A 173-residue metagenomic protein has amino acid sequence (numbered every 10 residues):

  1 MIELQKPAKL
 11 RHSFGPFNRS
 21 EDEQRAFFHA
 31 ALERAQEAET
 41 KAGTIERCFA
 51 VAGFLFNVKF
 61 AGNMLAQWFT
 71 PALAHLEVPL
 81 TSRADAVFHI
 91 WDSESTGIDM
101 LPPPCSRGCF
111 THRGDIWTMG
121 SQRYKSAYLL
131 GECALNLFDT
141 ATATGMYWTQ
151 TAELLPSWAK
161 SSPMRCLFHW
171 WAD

Functional and structural regions predicted by a protein language model:
I2-D173: A noncatalytic interaction/capping subdomain that flanks phosphate/NTP-handling catalytic cores
